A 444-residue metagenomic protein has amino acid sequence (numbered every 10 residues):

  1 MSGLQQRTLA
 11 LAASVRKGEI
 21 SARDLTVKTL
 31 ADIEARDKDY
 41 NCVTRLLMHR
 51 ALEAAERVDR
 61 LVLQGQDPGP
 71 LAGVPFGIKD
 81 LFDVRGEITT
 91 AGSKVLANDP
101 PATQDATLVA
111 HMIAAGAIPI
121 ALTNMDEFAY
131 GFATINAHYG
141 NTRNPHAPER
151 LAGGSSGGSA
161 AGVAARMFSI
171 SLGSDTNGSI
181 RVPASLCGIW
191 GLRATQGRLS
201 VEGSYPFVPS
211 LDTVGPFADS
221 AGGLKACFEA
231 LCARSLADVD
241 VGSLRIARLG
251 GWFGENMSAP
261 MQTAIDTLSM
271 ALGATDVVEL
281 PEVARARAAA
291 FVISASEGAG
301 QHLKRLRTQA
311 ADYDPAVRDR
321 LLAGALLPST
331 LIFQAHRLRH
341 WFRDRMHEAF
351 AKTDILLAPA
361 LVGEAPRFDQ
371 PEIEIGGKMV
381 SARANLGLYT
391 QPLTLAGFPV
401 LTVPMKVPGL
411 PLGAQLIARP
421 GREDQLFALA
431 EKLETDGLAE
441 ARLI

Functional and structural regions predicted by a protein language model:
M1-L52, M270, R442-I444: An N-terminal boundary/leader segment
G18, T29, G73, A114 (+2 more regions): Glycine-rich, small-residue loops and helix-cap segments that act as flexible hinges at active-site edges
A22-V27, E56-D59, A259-E279, L303-T308 (+2 more regions): Acyltransferase
A35, A114, A164-W252, D266-T267 (+3 more regions): Structural helix-boundary/capping segments
L63-V74, D238-I246, T353, L357: Flexible, low-complexity linker/loop segments at domain and module junctions
L71-K94, V292-R343, H347, F368 (+1 more regions): Short helix-loop capping/hinge segments that flank enzyme active sites or metal/cofactor-binding pockets
L71-L211, A360-K378: Short glycine/serine-rich loop/turn segments
G73, T213, A230-V292, D314-V317 (+2 more regions): Gly/Ser-rich, acidic/histidine-flanked active-site/gating loops
